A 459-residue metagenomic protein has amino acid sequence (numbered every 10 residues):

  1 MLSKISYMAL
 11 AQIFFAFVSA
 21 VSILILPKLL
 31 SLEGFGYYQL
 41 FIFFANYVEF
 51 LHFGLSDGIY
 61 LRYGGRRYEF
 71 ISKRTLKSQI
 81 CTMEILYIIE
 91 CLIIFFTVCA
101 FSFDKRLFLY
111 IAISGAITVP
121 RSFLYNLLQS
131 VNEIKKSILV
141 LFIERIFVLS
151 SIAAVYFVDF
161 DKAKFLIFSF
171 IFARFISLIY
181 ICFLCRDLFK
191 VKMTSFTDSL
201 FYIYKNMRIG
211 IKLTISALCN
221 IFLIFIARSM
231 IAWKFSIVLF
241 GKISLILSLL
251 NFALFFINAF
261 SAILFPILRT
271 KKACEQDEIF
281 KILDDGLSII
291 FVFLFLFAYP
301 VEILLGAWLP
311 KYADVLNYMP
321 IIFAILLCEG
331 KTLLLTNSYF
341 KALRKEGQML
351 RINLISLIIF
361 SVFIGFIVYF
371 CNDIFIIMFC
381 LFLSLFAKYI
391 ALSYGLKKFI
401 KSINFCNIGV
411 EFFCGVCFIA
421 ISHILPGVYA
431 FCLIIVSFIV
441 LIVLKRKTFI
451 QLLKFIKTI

Functional and structural regions predicted by a protein language model:
M1-G54, S114, I211-A232, I237 (+2 more regions): Signature of the first transmembrane helix
L2, T118-V140, A324-I355, L396-K398: Membrane-interface junctions at transmembrane-helix termini in multi-pass inner-membrane proteins
A20, F53-D57, K77-K105, A154 (+4 more regions): Alpha-helical transmembrane segments of multi-pass membrane transport and lipid-handling proteins
H52-Y68, L250-Q276, F280-L287, N337-A342: Helix-loop junctions and terminal segments of transmembrane helices in multi-pass membrane transport/translocation
A100-L127, V292, Y312-L335, L350-R351 (+2 more regions): Alpha-helical transmembrane segments of multi-pass membrane proteins
L109, A163-F170, I179-I224, I263 (+3 more regions): Interhelical loop/hinge segments that connect adjacent transmembrane helices in multipass membrane
L139-D187, I355-V362, N372-L396, C432-L444: Hydrophobic alpha-helical transmembrane segments
S422-I459: Membrane-proximal transmembrane or re-entrant/amphipathic helices at the cytosolic face
